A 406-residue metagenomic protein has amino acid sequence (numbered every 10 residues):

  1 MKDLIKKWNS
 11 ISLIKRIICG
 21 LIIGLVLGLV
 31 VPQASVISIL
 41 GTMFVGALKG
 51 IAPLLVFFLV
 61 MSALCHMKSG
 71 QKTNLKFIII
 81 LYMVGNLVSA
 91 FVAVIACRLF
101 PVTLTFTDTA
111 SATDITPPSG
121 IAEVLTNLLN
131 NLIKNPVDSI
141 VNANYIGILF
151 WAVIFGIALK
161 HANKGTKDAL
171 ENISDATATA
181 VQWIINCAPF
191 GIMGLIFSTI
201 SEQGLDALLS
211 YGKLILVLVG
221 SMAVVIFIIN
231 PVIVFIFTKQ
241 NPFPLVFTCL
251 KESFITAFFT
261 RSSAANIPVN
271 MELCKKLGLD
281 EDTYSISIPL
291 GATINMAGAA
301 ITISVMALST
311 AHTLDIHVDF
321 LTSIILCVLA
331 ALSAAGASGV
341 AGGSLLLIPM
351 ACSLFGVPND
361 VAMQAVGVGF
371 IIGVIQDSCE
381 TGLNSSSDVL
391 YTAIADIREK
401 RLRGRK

Functional and structural regions predicted by a protein language model:
L4, W8-V30, V45-L48, K76-P244 (+1 more regions): Signature of multi-pass transmembrane helix bundles
L13, L48-A52, N142-I146, V181-N186 (+5 more regions): Membrane-interfacial loop-to-helix junctions in multi-pass transporters
L25, L55-S62, V94, V153 (+9 more regions): Transmembrane alpha-helix boundary and packing residues in multipass membrane permease domains and related
S38, T42-G46, D138, D168-W183 (+5 more regions): Short amphipathic alpha-helical coupling elements at transmembrane boundaries
A47, I51, M83-F91, V219-V224 (+4 more regions): Hydrophobic transmembrane alpha-helical segments of multi-pass transport and channel proteins
C65-T73, H161-G165, Q203, K239-P242 (+4 more regions): Juxtamembrane helix-boundary/capping and inter-helix hinge elements in multi-pass membrane proteins
E252-A334, L402-K406: Helix-loop-helix junctions within the multi-pass membrane cores of secondary transporters/permeases
V305-K406: Transmembrane alpha-helical segments and their short flanking loops that form helix-hairpins/helix-helix interfaces
